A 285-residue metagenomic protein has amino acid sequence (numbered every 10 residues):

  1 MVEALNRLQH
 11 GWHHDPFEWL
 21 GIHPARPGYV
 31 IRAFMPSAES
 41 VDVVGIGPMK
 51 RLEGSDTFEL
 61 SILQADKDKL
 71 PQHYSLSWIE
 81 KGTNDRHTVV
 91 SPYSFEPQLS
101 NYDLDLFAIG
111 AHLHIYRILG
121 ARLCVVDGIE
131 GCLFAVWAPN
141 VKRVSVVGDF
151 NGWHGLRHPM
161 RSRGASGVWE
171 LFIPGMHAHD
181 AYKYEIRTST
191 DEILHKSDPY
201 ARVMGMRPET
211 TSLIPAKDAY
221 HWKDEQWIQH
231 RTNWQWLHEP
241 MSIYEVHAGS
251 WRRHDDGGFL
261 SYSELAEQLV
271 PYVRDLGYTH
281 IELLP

Functional and structural regions predicted by a protein language model:
M1-R26, L52-A138, R163-E245, S250-F259 (+1 more regions): The feature marks proteins involved in alpha-glucan
F34-S40, W137-V144: Short proline/glycine-enriched turn/loop motifs at strand-loop junctions of beta-rich domains
V41-V43, V144-V146, Y182: Short beta-strand elements bearing conserved aromatic residues within extracellular beta-rich modules
G45-M49, K81, D149-H154, S189: Change "in extracellular beta-sheet-rich domains … of secreted and cell-surface proteins" to "in beta-sheet-rich domains
V147, G249, L284: Conserved residues at the C-terminal ends of beta-strands
R231-N233, A266-G277: Short amphipathic alpha-helices and their capping/turn segments at secondary-structure boundaries
R253, L260, P271-P285: Aromatic-lined carbohydrate-binding/catalytic grooves of carbohydrate-active enzymes
